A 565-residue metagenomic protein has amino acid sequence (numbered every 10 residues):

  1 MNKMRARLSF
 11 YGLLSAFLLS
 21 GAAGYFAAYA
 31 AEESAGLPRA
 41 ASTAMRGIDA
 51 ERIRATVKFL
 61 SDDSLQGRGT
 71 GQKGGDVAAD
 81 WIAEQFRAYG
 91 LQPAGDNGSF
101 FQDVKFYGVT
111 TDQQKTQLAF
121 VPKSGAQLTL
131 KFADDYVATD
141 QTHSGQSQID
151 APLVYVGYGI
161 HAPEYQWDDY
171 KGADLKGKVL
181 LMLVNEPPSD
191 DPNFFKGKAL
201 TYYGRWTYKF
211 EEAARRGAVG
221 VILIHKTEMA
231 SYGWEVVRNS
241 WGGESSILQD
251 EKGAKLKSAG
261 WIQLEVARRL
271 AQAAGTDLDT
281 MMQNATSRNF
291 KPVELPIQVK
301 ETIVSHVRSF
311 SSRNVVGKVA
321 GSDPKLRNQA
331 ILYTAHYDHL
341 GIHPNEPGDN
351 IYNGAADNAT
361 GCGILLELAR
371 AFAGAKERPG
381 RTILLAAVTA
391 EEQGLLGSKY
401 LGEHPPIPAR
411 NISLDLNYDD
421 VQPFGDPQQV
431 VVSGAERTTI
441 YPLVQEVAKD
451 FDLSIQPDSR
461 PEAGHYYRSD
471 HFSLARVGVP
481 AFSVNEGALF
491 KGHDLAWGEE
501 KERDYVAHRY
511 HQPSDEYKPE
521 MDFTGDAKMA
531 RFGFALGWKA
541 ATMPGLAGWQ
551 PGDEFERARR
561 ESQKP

Functional and structural regions predicted by a protein language model:
Y11-G24: Bacterial N-terminal signal peptides
A28-G95, N328, Q550: N-terminal hydrophobic or amphipathic helices/low-complexity stretches enriched in small/hydrophobic/Pro/Gly
D63-P192, V293-L295, V307, S311-N314: Noncatalytic luminal/extracellular "stalk/propeptide" segments of secretory-pathway proteins
T129-D134, G145-Q146, K171, L248-D279 (+1 more regions): Metal-dependent peptidase/peptidase-like ectodomains
K131-E251, K255-S258, A320, N350-N353 (+2 more regions): Extracellular/luminal Protease-associated
K198-G204, Y208, E212, M229 (+3 more regions): Acidic/histidine-rich catalytic neighborhood of metal-dependent amide-processing enzymes
R215-E228, Y232, R238-W241, S246-R313: Long, well-ordered, tryptophan-enriched scaffold segments
R370, G374, F490-R559: His/Asp/Glu-rich mid-to-C-terminal helical/loop segments that flank catalytic regions of hydrolases
